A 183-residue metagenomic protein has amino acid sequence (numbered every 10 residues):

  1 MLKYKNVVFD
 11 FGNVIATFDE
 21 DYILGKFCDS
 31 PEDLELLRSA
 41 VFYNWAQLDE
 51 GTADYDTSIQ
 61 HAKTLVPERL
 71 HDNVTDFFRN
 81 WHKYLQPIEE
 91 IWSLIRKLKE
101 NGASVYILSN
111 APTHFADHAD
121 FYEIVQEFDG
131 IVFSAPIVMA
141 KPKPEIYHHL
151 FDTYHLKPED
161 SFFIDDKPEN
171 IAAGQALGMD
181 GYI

Functional and structural regions predicted by a protein language model:
M1-A40, R69, A176: Active-site neighborhood of HAD-like aspartate-dependent phosphohydrolases
N6, A140-P168: Conserved Lys-Pro-Asp/Glu-containing loop-to-beta segment of HAD-superfamily phosphomonoesterases, centered on
N6, T75-Y106, P144: Short, acidic loop-to-helix structural element flanking the phosphoryl-transfer center in phosphate-processing enzymes
D10-N13, G51, L98, I107 (+2 more regions): Generic structural signal for small/hydrophobic residues in well-ordered secondary structure, especially within
G25-C28, E32-L65: Alpha-helical substrate-recognition element adjacent to the catalytic core
L48-W92: Metal-dependent phosphoesterase signature
E89-P136: Substrate-recognition/cap helix-loop segment adjacent to the acidic, metal-dependent catalytic center of Asp-based
W92-E100, F151, I171, Q175: Surface-exposed amphipathic alpha-helices with a cationic face
